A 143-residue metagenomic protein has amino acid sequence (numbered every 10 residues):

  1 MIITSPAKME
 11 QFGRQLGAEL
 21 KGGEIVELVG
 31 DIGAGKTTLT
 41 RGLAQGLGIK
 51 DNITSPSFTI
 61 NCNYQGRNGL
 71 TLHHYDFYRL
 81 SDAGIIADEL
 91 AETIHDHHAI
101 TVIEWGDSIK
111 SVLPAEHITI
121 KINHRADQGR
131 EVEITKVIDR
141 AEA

Functional and structural regions predicted by a protein language model:
M1-Q15: N-terminal pre-Walker A segment at the start of P-loop NTPase domains
A18-G23: Phosphate-binding P-loop
V26-L28: Hydrophobic anchor at the beta1->P-loop junction of P-loop NTPases
I32: The conserved Walker
K36: Conserved lysine of the Walker
Q45, A83-I86, A91-A143: Short phosphate-coordinating micro-motif centered on Lys-Gly-acidic
I49-Y64: Short beta-strand-centered segment that lines the nucleotide-binding/catalytic pocket of NTP-utilizing
